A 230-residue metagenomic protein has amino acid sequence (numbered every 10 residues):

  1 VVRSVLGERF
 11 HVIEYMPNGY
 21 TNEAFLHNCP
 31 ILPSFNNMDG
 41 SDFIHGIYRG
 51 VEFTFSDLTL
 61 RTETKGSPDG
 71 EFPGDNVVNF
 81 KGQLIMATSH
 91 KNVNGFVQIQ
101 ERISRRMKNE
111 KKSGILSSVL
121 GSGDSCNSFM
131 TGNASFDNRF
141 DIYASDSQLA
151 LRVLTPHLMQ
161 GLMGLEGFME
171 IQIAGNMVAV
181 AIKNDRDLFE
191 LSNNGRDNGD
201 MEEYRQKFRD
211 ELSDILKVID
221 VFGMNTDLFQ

Functional and structural regions predicted by a protein language model:
V1-V5: Transmembrane-cytosolic junction motif
R9-V12, M16-E63, P68-Q230: Charged, low-complexity intrinsically disordered regions
